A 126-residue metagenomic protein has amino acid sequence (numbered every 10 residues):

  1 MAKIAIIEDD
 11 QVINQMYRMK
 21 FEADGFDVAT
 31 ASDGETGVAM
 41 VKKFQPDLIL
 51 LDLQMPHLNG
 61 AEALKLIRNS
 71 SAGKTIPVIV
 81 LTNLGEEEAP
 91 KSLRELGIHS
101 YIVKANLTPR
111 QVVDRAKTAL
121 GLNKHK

Functional and structural regions predicted by a protein language model:
E8: Conserved acidic carboxylate
Q15-A23: Charged docking surfaces used in two-component/phosphorelay signaling
T30-A39, G60: Helix N-cap/capping motif at the beta->alpha junctions
A39, A61-K74: Short amphipathic alpha-helix used as the core "switch/output" element in two-component signaling
F44-L50: Active-site beta3 strand of CheY-like receiver
D52, T82: Active-site residues of response regulator receiver
M55: Receiver (REC) domain active-site loop signature in two-component systems and cognate sites in sensor histidine kinases
